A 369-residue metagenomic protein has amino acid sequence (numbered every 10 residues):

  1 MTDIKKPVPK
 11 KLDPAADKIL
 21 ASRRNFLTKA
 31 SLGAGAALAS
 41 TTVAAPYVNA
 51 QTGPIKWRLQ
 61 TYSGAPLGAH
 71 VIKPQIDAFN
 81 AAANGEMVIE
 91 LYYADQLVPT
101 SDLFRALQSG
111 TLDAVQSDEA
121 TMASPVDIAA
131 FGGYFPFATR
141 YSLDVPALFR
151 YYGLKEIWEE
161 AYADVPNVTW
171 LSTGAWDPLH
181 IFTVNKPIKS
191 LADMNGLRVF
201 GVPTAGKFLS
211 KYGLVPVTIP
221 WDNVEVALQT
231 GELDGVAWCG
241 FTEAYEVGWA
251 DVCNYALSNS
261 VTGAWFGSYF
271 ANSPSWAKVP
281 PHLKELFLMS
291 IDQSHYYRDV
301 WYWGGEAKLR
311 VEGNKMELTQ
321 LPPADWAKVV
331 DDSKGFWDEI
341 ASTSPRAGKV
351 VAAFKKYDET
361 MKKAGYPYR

Functional and structural regions predicted by a protein language model:
M1-N25: N-terminal secretory signal peptides
I19-A21, N25-T41, P46-V145, E160-D164 (+1 more regions): N-terminal secretory/targeting leader peptides
E156-I157: Short, solvent-exposed helix-to-loop capping segments enriched in aromatics
